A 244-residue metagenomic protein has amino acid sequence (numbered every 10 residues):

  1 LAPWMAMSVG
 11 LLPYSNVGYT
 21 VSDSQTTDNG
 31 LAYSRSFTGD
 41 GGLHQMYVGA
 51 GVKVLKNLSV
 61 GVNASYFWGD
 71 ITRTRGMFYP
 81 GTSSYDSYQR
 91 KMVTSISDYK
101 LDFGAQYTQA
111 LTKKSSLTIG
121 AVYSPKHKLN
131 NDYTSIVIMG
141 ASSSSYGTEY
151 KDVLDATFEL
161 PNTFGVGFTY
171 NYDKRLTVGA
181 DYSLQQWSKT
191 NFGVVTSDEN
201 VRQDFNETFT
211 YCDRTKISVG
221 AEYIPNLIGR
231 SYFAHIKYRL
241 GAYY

Functional and structural regions predicted by a protein language model:
A2-Y244: Outer-membrane beta-barrel porins/channels
